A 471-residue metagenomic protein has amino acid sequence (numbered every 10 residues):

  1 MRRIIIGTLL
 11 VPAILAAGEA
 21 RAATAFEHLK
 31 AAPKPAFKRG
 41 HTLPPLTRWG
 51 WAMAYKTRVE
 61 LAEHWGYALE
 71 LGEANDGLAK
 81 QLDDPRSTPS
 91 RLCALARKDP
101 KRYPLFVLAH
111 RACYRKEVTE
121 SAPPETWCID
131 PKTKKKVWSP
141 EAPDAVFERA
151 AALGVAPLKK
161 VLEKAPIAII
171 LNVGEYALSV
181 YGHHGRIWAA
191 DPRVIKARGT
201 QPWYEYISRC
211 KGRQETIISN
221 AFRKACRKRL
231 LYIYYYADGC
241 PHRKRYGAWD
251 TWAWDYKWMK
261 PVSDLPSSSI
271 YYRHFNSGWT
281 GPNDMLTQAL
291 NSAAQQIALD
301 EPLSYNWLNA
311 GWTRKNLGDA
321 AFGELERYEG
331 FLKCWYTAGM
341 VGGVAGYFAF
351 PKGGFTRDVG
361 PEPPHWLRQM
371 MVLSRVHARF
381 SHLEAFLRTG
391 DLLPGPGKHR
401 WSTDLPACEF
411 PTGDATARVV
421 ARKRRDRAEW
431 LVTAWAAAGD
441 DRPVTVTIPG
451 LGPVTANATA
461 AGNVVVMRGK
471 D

Functional and structural regions predicted by a protein language model:
E27-R39, T337-D440: Aromatic- and carboxylate-lined catalytic core of secreted/periplasmic carbohydrate-active enzymes
K38-V107, K160-I169, P261-P266, W335-G346: Catalytic domains of carbohydrate-active enzymes, especially glycoside hydrolases
T42-A52, L171-G174, E205-W252, I270 (+2 more regions): Aromatic-lined carbohydrate-recognition surfaces of secreted/lumenal glycan-active proteins
P85-L162, V180-G182, W188-P192, A197-I207 (+1 more regions): Active-site-adjacent "subsite" loops/lids of carbohydrate-active enzymes
W138-A177, C210-A221, A225, G247-M259: An active-site-proximal structural segment forming one wall of the substrate-binding cleft that immediately precedes
F222, R227-M285, T313-R327, C334-Y336: Substrate-binding cleft/loops of secretory-pathway carbohydrate-active enzymes
D238-P241, N291-E329, G354-V359: Active-site clefts of carbohydrate-active enzymes
V454-D471: C-terminal beta-strand-rich structural cap/linker in extracellular carbohydrate-active enzymes
